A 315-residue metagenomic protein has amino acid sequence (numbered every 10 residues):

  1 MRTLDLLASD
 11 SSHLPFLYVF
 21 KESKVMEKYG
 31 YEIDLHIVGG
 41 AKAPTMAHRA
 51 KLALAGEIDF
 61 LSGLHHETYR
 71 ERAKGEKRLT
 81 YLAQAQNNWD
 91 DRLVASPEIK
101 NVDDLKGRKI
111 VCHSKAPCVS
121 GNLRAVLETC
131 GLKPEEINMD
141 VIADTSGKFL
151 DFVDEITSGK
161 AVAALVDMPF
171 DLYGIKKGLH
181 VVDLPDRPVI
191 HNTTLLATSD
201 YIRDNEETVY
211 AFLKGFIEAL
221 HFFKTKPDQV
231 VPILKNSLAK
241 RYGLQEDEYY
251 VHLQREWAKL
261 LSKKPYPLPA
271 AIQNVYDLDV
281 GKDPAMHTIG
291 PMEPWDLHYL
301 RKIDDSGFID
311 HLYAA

Functional and structural regions predicted by a protein language model:
R2-A143, V162-V166, V182, R187-V189: Short, glycine-/small- and polar/acidic-enriched structural segments that line small-molecule recognition paths
E27, R72, E128, I175 (+3 more regions): Short polybasic/polar patches that bind polyanions
D34, G40-K42, D140-V141, E248-L260 (+1 more regions): Short linear loop/turn motifs
T45-R49, K148-F152, F170: Short acidic active-site motifs
K51, D103, G121-R124, D154 (+6 more regions): Solvent-exposed, polar/charged alpha-helical surfaces in well-ordered, non-transmembrane soluble domains, broadly
D151-K240: Pocket-lining segment of extracytoplasmic ligand-binding domains
N205-H287: Secondary-structure end/capping motifs
Y276-A315: Conserved C-terminal helix/tail region of periplasmic/extracytoplasmic solute-binding proteins
